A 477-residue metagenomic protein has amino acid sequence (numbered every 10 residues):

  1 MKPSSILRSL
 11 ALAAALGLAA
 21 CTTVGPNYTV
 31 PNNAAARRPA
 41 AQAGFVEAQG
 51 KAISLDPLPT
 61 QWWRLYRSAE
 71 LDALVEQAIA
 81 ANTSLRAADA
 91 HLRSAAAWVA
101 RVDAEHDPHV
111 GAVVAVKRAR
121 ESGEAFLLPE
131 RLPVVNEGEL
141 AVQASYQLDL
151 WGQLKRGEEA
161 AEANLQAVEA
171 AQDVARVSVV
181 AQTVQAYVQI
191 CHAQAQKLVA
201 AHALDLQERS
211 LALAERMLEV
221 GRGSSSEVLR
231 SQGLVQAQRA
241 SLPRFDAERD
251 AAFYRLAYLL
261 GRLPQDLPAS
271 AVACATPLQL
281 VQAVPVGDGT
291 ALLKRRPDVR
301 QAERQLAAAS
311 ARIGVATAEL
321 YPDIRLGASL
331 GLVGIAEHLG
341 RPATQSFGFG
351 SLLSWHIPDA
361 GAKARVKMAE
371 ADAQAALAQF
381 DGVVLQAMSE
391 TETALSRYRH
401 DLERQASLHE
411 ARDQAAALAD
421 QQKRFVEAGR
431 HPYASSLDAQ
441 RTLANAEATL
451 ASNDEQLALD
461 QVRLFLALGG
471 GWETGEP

Functional and structural regions predicted by a protein language model:
K2-A11, A15-A80, G138, E162 (+2 more regions): Terminal intrinsically disordered/low-complexity segments used for targeting and assembly
K51-I53, P57-Y66, V114-Q143, D266-P285 (+3 more regions): Small/polar, glycine/serine/threonine/aspartate-rich low-complexity segments that form flexible
L71-A73, E137-E139, Q185, R230 (+2 more regions): Transmembrane beta-barrel architecture of outer-membrane proteins
R86-A87, D103-A104, L148-R176, S226 (+7 more regions): Sec/SRP-type N-terminal targeting helices
L154, A163, A170-D288, R397 (+5 more regions): Periplasmic alpha-helical coiled-coil/stalk elements that build and connect Gram-negative outer-membrane
